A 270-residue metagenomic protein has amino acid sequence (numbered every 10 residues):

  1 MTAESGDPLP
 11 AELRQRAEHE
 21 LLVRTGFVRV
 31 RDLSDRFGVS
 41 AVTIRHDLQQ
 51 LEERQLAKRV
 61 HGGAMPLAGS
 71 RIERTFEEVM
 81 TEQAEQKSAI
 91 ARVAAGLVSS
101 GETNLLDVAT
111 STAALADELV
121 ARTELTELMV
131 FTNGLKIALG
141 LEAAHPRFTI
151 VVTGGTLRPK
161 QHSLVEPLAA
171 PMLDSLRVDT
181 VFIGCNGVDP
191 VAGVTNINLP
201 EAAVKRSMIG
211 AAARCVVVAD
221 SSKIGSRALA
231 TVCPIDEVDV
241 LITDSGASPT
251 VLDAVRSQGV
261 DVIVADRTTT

Functional and structural regions predicted by a protein language model:
M1-L33, G38-A41, E52-E53, L135-T270: Conserved phosphate- and dinucleotide-binding cores of soluble alpha/beta proteins, encompassing both enzyme active
T2-R31, D35-D107, A114-T126, E142-R147: HTH-adjacent hinge/linker in prokaryotic transcriptional regulators
M65, F131, V151: Residues in well-ordered beta-strands of folded domains
T112, G134: Conserved SAM/SAH-binding loop
T126-L128, L241: Conserved helix-loop-beta element of the AMP-binding
